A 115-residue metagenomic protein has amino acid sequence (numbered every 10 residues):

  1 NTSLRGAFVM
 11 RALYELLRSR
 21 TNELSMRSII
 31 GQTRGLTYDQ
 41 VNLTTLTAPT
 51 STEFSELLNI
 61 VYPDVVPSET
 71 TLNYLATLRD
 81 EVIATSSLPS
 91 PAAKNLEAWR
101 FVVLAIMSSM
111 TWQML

Functional and structural regions predicted by a protein language model:
N1-L115: Composition-driven recognition of low-complexity segments enriched in small/aliphatic/hydroxylated residues
